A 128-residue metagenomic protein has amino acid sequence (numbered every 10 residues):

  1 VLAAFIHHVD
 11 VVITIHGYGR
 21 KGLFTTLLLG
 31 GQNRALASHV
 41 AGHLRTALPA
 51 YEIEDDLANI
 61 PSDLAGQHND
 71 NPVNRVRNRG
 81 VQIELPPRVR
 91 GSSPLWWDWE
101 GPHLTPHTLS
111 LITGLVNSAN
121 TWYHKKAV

Functional and structural regions predicted by a protein language model:
V1-Y123: Catalytic cores of processing enzymes, dominated by hydrolases/peptidases, characterized by acidic/His-rich
H124-V128: Short, highly charged C-terminal tails/helix-capping segments
